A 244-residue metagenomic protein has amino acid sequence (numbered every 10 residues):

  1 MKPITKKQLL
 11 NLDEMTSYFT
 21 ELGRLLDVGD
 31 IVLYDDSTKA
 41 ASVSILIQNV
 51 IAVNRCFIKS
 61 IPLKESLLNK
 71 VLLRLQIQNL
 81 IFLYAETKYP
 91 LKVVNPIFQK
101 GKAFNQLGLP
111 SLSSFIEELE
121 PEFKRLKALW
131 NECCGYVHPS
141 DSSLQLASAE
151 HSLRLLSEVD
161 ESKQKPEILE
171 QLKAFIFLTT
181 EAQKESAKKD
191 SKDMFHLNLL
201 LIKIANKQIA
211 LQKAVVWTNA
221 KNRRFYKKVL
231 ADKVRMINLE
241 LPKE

Functional and structural regions predicted by a protein language model:
M1-S66, V71-L72, L83, K92-E244: A cross-kingdom marker of C-terminal helix-rich interaction/assembly modules
R74-E86: Extracellular-facing segments of soluble proteins and assemblies that are Gly/Ser/Thr-biased and enriched in aromatics
